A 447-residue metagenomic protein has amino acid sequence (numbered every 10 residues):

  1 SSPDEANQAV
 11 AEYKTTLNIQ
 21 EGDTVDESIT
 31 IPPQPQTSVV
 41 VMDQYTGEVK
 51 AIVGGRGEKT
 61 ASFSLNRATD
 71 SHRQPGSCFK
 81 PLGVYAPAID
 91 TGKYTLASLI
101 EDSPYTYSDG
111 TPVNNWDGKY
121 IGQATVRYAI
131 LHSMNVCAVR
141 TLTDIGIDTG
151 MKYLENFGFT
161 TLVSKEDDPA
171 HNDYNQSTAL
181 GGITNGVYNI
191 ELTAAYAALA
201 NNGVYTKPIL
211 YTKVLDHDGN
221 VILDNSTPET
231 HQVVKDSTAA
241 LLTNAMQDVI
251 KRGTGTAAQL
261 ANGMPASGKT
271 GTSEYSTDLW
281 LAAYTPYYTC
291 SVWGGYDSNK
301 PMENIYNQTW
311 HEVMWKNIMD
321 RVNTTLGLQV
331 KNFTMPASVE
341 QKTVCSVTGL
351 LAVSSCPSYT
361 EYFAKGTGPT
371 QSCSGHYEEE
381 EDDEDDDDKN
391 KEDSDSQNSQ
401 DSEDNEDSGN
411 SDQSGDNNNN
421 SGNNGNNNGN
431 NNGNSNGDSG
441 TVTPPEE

Functional and structural regions predicted by a protein language model:
S1-I31, P35-D43, A51-V53, E58-S71 (+1 more regions): A penicillin-recognizing enzyme superfamily signal
V41, T46, S71-S77, G118-G122 (+9 more regions): Secondary-structure capping and boundary motifs in well-ordered enzyme cores
G47, Q74-I100, A129, A194-L199 (+3 more regions): Active-site SXXK
V84-K93, E101, Y105, L131-N135 (+7 more regions): Sec-exported extracytoplasmic/periplasmic mature domains
K93-G150, N175, H217-T243, Q247-D248: Conserved catalytic neighborhood of penicillin-recognizing serine enzymes
T111-N114, G146-L192: Mid-domain, small-residue-enriched loop/turn segments at the edges of structured enzyme/sensor domains
L142-I145, K152-F157, K165-Y174, K207-T212 (+1 more regions): Short coil/turn segments at secondary-structure boundaries
S372-E447: Ser/Thr/Gly/Pro-rich low-complexity, disordered linker/stalk segments of secreted and cell-surface proteins
